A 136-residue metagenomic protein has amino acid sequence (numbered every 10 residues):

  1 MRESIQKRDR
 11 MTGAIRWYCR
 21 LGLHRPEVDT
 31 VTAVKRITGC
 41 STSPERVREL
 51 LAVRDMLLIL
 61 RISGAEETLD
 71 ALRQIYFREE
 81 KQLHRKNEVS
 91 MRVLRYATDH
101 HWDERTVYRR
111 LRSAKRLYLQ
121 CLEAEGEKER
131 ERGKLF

Functional and structural regions predicted by a protein language model:
M1-S63, R95, E123-F136: N-terminal interaction/assembly modules
R10, A14, E67-A71, R110: Residue-level detector of well-ordered alpha-helical segments, enriched for hydrophobic/aromatic packing positions
L60-A71, R78: Short helix-coil-helix linker/hinge
L69-R73, K86-N87: Short coil-to-beta-strand
I75-Y76, H100, L111: A general structural motif at alpha-helix termini
Y76-E80, K115: Residue-level detector of secondary-structure transition/capping positions
E79-R105: Helix-turn-helix DNA-binding module
R92, D103, V107-E125: DNA major-groove recognition helices of helix-turn-helix
